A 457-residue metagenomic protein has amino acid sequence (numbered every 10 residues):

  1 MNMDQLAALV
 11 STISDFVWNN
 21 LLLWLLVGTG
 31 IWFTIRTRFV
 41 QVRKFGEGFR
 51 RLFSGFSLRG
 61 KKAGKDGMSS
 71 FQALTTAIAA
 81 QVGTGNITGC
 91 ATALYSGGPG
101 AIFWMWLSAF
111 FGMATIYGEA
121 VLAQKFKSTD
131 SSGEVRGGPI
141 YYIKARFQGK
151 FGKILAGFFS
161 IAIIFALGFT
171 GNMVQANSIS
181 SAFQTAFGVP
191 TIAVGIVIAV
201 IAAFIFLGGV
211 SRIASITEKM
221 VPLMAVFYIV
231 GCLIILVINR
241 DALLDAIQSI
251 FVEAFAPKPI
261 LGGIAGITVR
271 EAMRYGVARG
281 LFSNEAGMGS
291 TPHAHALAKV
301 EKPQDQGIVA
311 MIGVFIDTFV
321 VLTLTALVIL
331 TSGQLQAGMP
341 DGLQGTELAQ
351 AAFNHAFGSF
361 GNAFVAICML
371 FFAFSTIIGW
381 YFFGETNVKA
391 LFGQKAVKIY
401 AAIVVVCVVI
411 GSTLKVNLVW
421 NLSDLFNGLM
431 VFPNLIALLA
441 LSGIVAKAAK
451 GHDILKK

Functional and structural regions predicted by a protein language model:
M1-A80, T84, Y95-G100, G112 (+2 more regions): N-terminal alpha-helical transmembrane segments of multi-pass membrane transport and channel/translocase proteins
Q5-L6, R36-Q41, G85-C90, L167-I179 (+5 more regions): Transmembrane helix-loop junctions in multi-pass membrane proteins
D15-R50, Y95-G133, D317-L324, N362 (+1 more regions): Extracellular loop-to-transmembrane helix junctions
L26-W32, R36-F49, F159, A176-F183 (+4 more regions): Membrane-interface loop-to-helix entry segments
F33-T34, S108-G133, I140, K144-N177 (+3 more regions): Helix-loop-helix module between adjacent transmembrane segments
F39-M68, T92-P99, A114-K150, L335-A356 (+3 more regions): Flexible loop linkers connecting adjacent transmembrane helices in multi-pass alpha-helical membrane transporters
G60-S96, L122-K125, S131-I140, K144-R146 (+2 more regions): Alpha-helical membrane segments and immediately flanking helix-loop junctions that form or couple to the substrate/ion
Y117-K127, S131, L233-S249, P257-I264 (+3 more regions): Extracellular/periplasmic helix-exit of transmembrane alpha-helices
